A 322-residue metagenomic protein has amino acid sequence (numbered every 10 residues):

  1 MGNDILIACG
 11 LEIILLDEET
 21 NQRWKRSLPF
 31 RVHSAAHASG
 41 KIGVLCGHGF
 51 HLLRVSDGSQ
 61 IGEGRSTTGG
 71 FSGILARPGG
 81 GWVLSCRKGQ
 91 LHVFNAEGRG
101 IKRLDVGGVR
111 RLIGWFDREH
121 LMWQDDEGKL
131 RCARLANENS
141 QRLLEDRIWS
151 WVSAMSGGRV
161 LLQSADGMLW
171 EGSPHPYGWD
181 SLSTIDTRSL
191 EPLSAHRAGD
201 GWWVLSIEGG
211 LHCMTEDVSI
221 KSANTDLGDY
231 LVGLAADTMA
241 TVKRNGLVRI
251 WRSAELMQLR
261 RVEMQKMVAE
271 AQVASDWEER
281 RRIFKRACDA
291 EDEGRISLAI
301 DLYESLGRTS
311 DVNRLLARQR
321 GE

Functional and structural regions predicted by a protein language model:
M1-G2, P29-S39, T68-P78, G108-E119 (+3 more regions): Repeated scaffold domains used in trafficking and secretory/extracellular systems, primarily beta-propellers
N3-A8, G40-L45, G80-S85, E119-Q124 (+3 more regions): Short beta-strand elements that form the blades of beta-propeller/WD-repeat-like and other beta-sheet-rich scaffold
L11-I14, G47-H51, K88-L91, D126-L130 (+3 more regions): Loop/turn residues immediately N-terminal
D17-N21, V55-G58, N95-R99, R134-E138 (+3 more regions): Short loop/turn segments that connect beta-strands within beta-propeller blades
N21-R26, S59-R65, R99-D105, E138-L144 (+2 more regions): A short beta-strand motif characteristic of beta-propeller blades
S183, K221-A223, R252-E322: Extended alpha-helical solenoid/arm regions of large eukaryotic scaffolding proteins
I185-C213: Loop/turn-rich, solvent-exposed surfaces of beta-rich toroidal or solenoidal domains
L227-K266: Blade-level signature of beta-propeller repeat domains, shared across WD40, Kelch, NHL, RCC1 and BNR/Asp-box propellers
